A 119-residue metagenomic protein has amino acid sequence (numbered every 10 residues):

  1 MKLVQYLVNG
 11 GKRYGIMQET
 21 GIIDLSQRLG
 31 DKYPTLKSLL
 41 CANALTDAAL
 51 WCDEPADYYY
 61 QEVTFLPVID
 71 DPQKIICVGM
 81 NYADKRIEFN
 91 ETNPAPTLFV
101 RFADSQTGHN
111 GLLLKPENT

Functional and structural regions predicted by a protein language model:
M1-T97: N-terminal non-catalytic cap/leader segment that marks the start of a structured domain
T92-H109: Structural signature of FAD isoalloxazine-binding scaffolds in flavoprotein oxidoreductases
Q106-T119: A structural-propensity feature for long, helix-poor, extended segments
